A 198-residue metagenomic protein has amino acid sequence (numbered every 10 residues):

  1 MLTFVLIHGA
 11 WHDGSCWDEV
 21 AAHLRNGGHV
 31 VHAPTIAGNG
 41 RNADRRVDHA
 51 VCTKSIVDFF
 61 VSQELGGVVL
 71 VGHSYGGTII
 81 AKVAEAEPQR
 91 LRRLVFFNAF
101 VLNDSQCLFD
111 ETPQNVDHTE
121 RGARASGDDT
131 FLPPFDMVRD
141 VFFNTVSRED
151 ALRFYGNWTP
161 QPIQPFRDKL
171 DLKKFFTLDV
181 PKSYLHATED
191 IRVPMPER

Functional and structural regions predicted by a protein language model:
L2-R41, V61: Conserved HGGG/HGGXW glycine-rich cap/lid loop of the alpha/beta-hydrolase fold
V30-V69, K82-A86, F109-Q114: Active-site loop/oxyanion-hole signature of alpha/beta-hydrolase fold enzymes
P34, F97, L185: The conserved SAM/SAH-binding core of class I Rossmann-like methyltransferase domains, concentrating on the hydrophobic
L70-G72, F97: Short beta-strand immediately N-terminal to the catalytic nucleophile in serine-hydrolase-like folds
G72, G76, I80: Gly/Ala-rich beta-loop-alpha elbow adjacent to hydrolase catalytic centers
E85, R90-F135, P162-F166, L170-D171 (+1 more regions): Flexible "cap/lid" loop of the alpha/beta hydrolase fold
D136-T145: Helix-loop "lid/cap" segments that line or gate small-molecule binding pockets
P160-R198: Conserved serine/cysteine hydrolase catalytic core
